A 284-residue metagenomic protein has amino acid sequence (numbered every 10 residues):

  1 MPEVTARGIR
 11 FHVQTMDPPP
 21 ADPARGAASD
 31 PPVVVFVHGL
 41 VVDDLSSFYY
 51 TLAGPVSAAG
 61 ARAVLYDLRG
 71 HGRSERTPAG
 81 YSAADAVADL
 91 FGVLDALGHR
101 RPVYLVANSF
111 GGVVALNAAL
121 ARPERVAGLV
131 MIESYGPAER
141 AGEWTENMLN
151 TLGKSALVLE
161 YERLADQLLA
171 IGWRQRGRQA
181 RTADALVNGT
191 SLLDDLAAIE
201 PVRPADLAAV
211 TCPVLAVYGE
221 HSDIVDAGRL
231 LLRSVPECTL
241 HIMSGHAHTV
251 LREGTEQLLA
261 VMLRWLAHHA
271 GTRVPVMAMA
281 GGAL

Functional and structural regions predicted by a protein language model:
H12, M16-R73: Conserved HGGG/HGGXW glycine-rich cap/lid loop of the alpha/beta-hydrolase fold
G54, L65-Y104, A260: Active-site loop/oxyanion-hole signature of alpha/beta-hydrolase fold enzymes
V103-Y104, A127-V130: Residue in the alpha/beta-hydrolase core beta-strand immediately N-terminal to the catalytic nucleophile
A107, G111, A115: Gly/Ala-rich beta-loop-alpha elbow adjacent to hydrolase catalytic centers
L116-L120, L129-L157: Flexible "cap/lid" loop of the alpha/beta hydrolase fold
R140-E146, S155-A209: Conserved alpha/beta-hydrolase catalytic His-Asp/Glu region
V214-H246: Conserved loop-alpha-helix segment in the C-terminal half of the alpha/beta-hydrolase fold that carries the catalytic
C238-L284: Catalytic active-site module of serine/aspartate enzymes centered on a nucleophile-bearing elbow/loop
